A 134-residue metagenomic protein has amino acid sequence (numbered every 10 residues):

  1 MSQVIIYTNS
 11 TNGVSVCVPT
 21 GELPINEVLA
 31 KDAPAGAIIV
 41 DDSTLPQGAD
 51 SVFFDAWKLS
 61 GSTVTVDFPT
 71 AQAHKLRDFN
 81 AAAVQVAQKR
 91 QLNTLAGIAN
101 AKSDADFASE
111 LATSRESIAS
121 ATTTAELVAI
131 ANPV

Functional and structural regions predicted by a protein language model:
M1-L29, P133-V134: Short, intrinsically disordered N-terminal pre-domain segments
N12-T20, L59-F68, S117, L127: Short, surface-exposed terminal/edge motifs of secreted or surface/virion proteins that either
V16, P24, I39, V64 (+3 more regions): Polar low-complexity intrinsically disordered regions enriched in Ser/Thr and small residues
G21-L29, A99-F107, T123: Alpha-helix capping and helix-coil boundary motifs
A33-E116: Negatively charged, Asp/Glu-rich surface segments that serve as flexible interaction/assembly modules
A108-V134: Charged, long alpha-helical assembly modules
